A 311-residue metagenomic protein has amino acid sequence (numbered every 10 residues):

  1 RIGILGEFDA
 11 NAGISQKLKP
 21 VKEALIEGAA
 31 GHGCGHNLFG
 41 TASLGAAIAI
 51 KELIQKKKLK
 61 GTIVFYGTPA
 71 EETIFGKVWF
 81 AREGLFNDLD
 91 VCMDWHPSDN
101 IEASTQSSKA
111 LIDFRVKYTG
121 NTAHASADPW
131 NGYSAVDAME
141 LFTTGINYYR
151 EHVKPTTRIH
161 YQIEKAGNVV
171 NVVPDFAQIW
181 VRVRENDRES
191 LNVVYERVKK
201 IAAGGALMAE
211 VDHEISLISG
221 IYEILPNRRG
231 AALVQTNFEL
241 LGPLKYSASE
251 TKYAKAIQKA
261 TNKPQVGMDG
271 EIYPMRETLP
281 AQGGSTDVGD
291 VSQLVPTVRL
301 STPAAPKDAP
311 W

Functional and structural regions predicted by a protein language model:
N11-G13, P20-G31, N37-L38, I54-P174 (+1 more regions): Histidine/acidic-residue-rich, glycine-tolerant segments that coordinate divalent metal ions
N11-Q16, D308-W311: Short acidic/His/Gly/Ser-rich catalytic and metal-binding motifs that mark active-site loops of diverse hydrolases
G33-I50: Active-site alpha-helical elements of protease catalytic centers
G40-L44, V136, N227, A231: Short alpha-helical patches at coil-to-helix transitions and adjacent helical residues in well-structured domains
E140-W311: Metal-dependent amide/peptide-bond hydrolase catalytic core, centered on the "pita-bread" metallohydrolase fold
